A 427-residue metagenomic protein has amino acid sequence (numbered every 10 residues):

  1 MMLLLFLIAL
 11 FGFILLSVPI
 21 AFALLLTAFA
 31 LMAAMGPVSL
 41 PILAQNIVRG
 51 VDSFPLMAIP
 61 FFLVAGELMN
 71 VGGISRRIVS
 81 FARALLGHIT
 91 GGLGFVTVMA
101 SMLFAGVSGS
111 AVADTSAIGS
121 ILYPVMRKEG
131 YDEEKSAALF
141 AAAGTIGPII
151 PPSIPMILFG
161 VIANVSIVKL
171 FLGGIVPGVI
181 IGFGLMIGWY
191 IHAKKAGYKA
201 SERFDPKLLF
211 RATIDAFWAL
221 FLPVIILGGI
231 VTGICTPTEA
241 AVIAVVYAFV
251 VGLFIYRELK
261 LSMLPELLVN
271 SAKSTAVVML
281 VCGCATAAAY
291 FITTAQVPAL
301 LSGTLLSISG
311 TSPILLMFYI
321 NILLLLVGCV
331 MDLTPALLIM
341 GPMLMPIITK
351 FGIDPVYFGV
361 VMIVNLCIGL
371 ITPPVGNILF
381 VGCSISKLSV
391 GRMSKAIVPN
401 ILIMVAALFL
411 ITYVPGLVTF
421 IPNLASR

Functional and structural regions predicted by a protein language model:
M1-R427: Alpha-helical transmembrane segments of multi-pass membrane transport proteins
